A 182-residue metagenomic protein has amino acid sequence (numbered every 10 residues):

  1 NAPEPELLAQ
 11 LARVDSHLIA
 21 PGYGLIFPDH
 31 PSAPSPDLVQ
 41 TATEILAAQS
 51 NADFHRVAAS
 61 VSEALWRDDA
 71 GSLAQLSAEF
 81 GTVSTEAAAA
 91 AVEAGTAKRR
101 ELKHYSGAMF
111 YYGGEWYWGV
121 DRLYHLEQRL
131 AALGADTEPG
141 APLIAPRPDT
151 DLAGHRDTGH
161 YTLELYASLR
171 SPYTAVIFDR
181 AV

Functional and structural regions predicted by a protein language model:
N1-L65, I177-V182: Structural alpha/beta surface segment adjacent to cysteine/selenocysteine redox centers across thiol/disulfide enzymes
R56-G154, L163-L165, T174-A181: C-terminal cap of thioredoxin/glutaredoxin-like
H160: RNA-binding accessory domains that recognize and position tRNA/RNA substrates
L169-R170: Short pre-active-site segment immediately N-terminal to redox-active cysteine/selenocysteine motifs in thiol-based
